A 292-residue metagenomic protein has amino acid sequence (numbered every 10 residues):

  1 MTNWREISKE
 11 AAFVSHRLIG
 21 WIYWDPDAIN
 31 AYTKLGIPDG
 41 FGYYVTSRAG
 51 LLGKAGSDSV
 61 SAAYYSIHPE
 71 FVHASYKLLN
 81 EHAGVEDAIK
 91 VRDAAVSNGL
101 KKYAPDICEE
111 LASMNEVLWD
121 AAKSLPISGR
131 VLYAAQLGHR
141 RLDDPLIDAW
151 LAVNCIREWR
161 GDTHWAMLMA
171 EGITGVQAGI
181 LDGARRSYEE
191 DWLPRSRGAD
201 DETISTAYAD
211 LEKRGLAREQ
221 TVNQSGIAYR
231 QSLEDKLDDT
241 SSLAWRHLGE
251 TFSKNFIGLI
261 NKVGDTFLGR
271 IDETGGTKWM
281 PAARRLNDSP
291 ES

Functional and structural regions predicted by a protein language model:
M1-S205, K278-S292: Phosphate/adenylate-binding glycine loop and adjacent helical scaffold
R197-T274, P281: Accessory, usually C-terminal, subdomains that scaffold auxiliary metal cofactors
